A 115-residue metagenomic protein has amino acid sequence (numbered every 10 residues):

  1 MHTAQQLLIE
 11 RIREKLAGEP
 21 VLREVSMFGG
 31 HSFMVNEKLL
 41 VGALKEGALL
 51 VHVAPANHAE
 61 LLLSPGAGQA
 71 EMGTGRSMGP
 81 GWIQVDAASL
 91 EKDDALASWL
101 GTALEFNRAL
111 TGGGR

Functional and structural regions predicted by a protein language model:
M1-R115: Charge-dense, helix-prone N-terminal extensions
